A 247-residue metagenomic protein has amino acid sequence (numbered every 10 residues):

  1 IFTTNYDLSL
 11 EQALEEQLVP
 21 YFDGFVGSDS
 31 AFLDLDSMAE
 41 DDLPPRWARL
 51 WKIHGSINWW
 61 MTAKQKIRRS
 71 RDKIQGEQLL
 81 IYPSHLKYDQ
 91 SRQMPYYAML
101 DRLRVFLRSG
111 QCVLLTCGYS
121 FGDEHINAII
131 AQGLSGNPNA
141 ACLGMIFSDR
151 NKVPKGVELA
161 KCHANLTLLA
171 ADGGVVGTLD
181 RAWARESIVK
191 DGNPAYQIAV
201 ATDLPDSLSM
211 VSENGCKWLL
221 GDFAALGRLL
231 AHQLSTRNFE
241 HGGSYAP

Functional and structural regions predicted by a protein language model:
I1-L80: Extended, H/D-rich, highly charged conserved domains that either
L8, I57-W59, D89, S120-D123 (+1 more regions): Short, catalytically relevant binding-site loops at active-site mouths
S28, P83-S84, G122-E124: Surface-exposed loop/turn and secondary-structure junction residues enriched for glycine/proline
A31-S37, I81-K87, G144-D149, G174-T178: Short C-terminal domain-edge/linker segments immediately following a structured domain
P45-A48, P95-R102, F121, H125: Generic recognition of stable, solvent-exposed alpha-helical segments in well-folded globular domains
S70-S109, C117: Acidic, metal/cofactor-coordinating or nucleic-acid-engaging core segments within structured domains
R102-P247: SIR2/sirtuin-family catalytic core signature
